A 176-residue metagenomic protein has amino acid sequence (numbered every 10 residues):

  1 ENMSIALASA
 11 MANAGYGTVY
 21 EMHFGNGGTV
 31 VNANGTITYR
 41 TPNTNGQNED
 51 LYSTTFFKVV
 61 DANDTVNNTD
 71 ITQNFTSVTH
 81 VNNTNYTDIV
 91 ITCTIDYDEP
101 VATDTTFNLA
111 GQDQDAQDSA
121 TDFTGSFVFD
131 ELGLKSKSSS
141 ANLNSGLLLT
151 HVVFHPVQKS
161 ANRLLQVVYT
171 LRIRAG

Functional and structural regions predicted by a protein language model:
E1-F129, S136-G176: Small cysteine-rich, disulfide-bonded extracellular modules of the LU/uPAR three-finger superfamily and closely related
